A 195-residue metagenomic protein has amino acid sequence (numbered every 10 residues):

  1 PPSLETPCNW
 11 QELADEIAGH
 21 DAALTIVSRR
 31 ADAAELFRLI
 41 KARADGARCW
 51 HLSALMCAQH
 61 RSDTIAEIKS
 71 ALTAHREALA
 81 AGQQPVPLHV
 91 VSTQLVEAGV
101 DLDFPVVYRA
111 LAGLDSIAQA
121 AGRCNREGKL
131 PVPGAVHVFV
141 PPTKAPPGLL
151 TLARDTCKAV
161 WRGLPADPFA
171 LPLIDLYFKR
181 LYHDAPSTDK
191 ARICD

Functional and structural regions predicted by a protein language model:
P1-C8: Glycine-rich phosphate-binding "P-loop"
C8-A22, I26, A31, E35-A66 (+3 more regions): C-terminal helicase lobe and adjacent C-terminal extensions/tails of nucleic-acid helicase motors
L13-D15, L79-A81, E97-A98: Short, flexible, glycine/charge-rich loop motifs used to bind or transfer phosphoryl groups or to couple energy/partner
A18-D21, Q84-P87, D101-D103, V132: Short, well-ordered loop/turn elements at secondary-structure boundaries
C57-S92: Conserved helicase ATPase core of P-loop NTP-dependent helicases/translocases
H89-F104, Q119-E127: SF2 helicase motor core recognition
